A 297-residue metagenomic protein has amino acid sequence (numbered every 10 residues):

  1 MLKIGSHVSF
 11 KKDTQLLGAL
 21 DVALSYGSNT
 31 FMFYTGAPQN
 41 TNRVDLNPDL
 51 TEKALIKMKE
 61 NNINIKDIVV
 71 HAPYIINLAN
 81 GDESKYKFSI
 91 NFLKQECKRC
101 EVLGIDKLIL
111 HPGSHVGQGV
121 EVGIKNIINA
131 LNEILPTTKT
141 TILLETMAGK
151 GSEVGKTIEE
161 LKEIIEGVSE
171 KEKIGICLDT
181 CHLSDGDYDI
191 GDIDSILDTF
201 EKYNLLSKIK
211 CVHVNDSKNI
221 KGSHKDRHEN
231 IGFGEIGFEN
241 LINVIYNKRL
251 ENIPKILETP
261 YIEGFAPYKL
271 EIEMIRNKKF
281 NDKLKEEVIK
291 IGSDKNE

Functional and structural regions predicted by a protein language model:
M1-V70, L78-Q95, N281-E297: N-terminal pre-domain/capping segments
H7-K11, G36-P38, P73-I75, G113-H115 (+4 more regions): Active-site beta-loop-alpha junctions enriched in small/polar residues
L20-G27, N47-V69, K94-G104, N132-K139 (+3 more regions): Acidic (Asp/Glu)-rich catalytic clusters
A23, H71, S89, C100 (+5 more regions): Conserved, mostly hydrophobic/aromatic
M32, K210-H213, N252-T259: Conserved active-site loop/cleft motifs that coordinate metal ions or position small ligands
L78-G175: Active-site acidic/histidine proton-transfer and metal-coordination neighborhood in alpha/beta enzyme cores
D82-Q95, V120-N132, T157-G167, I193-T199 (+2 more regions): Short, electropositive alpha-helical surface patch
E133-E229: Acidic/histidine-rich catalytic cores of soluble enzymes
